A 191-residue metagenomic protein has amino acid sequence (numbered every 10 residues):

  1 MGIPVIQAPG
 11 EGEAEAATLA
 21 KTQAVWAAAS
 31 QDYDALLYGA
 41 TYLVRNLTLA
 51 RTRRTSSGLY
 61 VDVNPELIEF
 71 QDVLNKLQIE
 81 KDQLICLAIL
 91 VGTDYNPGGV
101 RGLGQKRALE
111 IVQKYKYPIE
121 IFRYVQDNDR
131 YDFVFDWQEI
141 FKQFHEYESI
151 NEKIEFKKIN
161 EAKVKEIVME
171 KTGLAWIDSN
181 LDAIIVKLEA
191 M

Functional and structural regions predicted by a protein language model:
M1-T22, T41-L43, L49: Noncatalytic, basic helical substrate-engagement surface that gates or grips nucleic-acid strands
Q7, G39, L47, S56 (+3 more regions): Intrinsically disordered, low-complexity regions enriched in proline, serine, glycine and charged residues
A28-A29: Residue-level marker for buried hydrophobic side chains located in beta-strands that build the well-ordered beta-sheet
A35-L37: Short, active-site-adjacent cap segments at secondary-structure transitions
G39-N75: Acidic, PIN/NYN-like endoribonuclease modules and their adjacent C-terminal/linker elements
Y60-M191: Non-catalytic nucleic-acid-binding/docking modules located in mid-to-C-terminal regions of nucleic-acid enzymes
